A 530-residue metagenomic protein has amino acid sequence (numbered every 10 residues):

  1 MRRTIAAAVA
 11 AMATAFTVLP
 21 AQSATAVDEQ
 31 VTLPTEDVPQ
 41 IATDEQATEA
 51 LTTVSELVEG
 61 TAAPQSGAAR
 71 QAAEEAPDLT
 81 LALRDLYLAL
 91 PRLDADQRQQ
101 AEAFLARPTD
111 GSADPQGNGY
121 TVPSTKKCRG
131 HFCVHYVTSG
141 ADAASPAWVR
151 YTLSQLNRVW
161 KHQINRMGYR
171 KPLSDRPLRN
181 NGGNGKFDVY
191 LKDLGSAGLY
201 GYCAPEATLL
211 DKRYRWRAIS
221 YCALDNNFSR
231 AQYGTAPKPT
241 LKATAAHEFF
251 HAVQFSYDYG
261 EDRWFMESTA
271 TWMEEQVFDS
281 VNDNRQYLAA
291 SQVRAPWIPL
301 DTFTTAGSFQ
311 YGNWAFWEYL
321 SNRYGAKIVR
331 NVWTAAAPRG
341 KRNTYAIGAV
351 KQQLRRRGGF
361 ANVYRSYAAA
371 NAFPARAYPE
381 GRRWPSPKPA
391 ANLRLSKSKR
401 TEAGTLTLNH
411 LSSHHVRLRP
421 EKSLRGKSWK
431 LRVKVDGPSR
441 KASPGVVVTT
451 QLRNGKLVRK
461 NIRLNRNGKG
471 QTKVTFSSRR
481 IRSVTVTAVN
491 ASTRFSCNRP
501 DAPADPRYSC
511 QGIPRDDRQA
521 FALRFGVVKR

Functional and structural regions predicted by a protein language model:
M1-V27: Secretory targeting and sorting signals
T4, A252, L320-R323: Generic, well-ordered alpha-helical scaffold segments in large soluble proteins
A26-G183: N-terminal module-boundary/linker segments of secreted carbohydrate-active enzymes
C128-D262, T269, S280-D283: Juxtacatalytic substrate-recognition/specificity segment
N181-G183, P205-L209, W297-F303, A504-R507: Surface-exposed intrinsically disordered loops and tails
L210-R217, P239, A243, D258-K327 (+1 more regions): Acidic/His/Gly-enriched intrinsically disordered linker/tail segments that often contain short helix/coil "MoRF-like"
R339-R530: Beta/coil-rich, acidic/histidine-enriched accessory regions frequently appended to metallopeptidases
